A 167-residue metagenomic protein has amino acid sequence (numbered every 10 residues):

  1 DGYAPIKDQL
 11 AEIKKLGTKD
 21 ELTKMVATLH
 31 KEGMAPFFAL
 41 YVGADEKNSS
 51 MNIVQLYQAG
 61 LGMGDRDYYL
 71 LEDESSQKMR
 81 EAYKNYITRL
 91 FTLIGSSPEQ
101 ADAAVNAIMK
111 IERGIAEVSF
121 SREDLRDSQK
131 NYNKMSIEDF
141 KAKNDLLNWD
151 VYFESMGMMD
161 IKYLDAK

Functional and structural regions predicted by a protein language model:
D1-K167: Noncatalytic, helix-rich "gating/capping" subdomain that lines the substrate-entry/channel surface of large enzyme
